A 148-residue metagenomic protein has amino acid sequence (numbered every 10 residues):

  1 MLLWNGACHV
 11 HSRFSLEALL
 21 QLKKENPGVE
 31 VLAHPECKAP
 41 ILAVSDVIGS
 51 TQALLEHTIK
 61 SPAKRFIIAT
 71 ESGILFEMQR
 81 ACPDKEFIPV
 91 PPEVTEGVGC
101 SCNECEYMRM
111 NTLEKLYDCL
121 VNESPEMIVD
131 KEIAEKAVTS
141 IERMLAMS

Functional and structural regions predicted by a protein language model:
M1-S148: The feature marks the mature, well-folded catalytic cores of soluble enzymes
